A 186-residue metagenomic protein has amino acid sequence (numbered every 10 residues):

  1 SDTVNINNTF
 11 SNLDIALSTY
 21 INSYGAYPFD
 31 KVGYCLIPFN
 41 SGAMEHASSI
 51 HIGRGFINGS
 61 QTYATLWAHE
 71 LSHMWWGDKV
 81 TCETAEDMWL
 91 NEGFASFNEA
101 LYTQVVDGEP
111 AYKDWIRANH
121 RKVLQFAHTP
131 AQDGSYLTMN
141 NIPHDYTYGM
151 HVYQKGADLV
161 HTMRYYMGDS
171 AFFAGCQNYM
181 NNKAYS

Functional and structural regions predicted by a protein language model:
S1-M74, D78-D87, N98, I142-T147: Juxtacatalytic substrate-recognition/specificity segment
D2, G149-S186: Amphipathic alpha-helical substructures
F10, L17-I21, T103, R164 (+1 more regions): Non-transmembrane alpha-helical segments in soluble domains of secreted/periplasmic/extracellular proteins
G25-V32, G108-P110, K155, M167-F172: Loop/turn elements at helix/coil->beta-strand transitions in domains of secreted/extracellular proteins
P38, W89-S96, Y179-N181: Active/binding-pocket-proximal capping segment
G42-H46, T81, Y102-A111, K183-S186: Secretory-pathway/luminal and periplasmic proteins that interact with or process carbohydrate-rich
I50, H69, S96, A157-H161 (+1 more regions): Feature representing long, continuous alpha-helical segments
E92-D158, Y166: Acidic/His/Gly-enriched intrinsically disordered linker/tail segments that often contain short helix/coil "MoRF-like"
